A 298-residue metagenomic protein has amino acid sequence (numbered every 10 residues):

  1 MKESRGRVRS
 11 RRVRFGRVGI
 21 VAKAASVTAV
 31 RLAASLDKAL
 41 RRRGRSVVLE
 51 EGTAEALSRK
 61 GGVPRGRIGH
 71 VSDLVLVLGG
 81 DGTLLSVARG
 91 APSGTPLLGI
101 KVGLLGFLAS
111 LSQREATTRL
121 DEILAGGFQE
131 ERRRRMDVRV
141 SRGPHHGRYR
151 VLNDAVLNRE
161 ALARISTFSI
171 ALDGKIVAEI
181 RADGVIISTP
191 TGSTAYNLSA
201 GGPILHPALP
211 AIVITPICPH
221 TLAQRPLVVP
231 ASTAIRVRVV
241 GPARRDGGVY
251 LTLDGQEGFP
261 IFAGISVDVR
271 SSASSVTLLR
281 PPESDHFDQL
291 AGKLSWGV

Functional and structural regions predicted by a protein language model:
M1-L74, Q113-Q129, V140-Y149: ATP/NTP phosphate-donor binding region
K2, L157, L162, D173-I176 (+1 more regions): ATP/nucleoside-binding phosphotransfer catalytic cores, i.e., glycine-rich phosphate-binding loops
A25, D81-T83, L105, T191-S193: Short glycine-rich anion-binding loops that position phosphate/pyrophosphate groups of nucleotides and phosphorylated
A29-V30, G82-V87, T194-S199: Short glycine/serine/threonine-rich phosphate/pyrophosphate-binding segments that cradle anionic phosphate groups
V77-D81, A88-A91: N-terminal glycine-rich "phosphate-gripper" loop used for MgATP/nucleotide binding and carboxylate activation
A91-I100: Gly/Ser-rich helix-loop-strand patches that form or flank binding pockets for ribonucleotide-derived cofactors
L105-D183: Catalytic core of DAGKc-family lipid kinases
K175, E179-A223: Gly/Ser/Thr-rich active-site loops/lids in small-molecule metabolic enzymes that frequently grip phosphoryl groups
